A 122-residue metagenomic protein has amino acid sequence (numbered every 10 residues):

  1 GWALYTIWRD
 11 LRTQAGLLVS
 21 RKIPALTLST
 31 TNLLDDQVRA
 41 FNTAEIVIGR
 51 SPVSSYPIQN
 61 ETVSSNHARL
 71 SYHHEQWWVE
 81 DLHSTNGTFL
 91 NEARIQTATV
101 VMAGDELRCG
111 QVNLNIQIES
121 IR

Functional and structural regions predicted by a protein language model:
G1-Q59, I121-R122: Intrinsically disordered, low-complexity acidic Ser/Thr-rich regulatory segments
A40-N113: Forkhead-associated
L114-R122: Edge beta-strands of extracellular beta-sandwich domains
